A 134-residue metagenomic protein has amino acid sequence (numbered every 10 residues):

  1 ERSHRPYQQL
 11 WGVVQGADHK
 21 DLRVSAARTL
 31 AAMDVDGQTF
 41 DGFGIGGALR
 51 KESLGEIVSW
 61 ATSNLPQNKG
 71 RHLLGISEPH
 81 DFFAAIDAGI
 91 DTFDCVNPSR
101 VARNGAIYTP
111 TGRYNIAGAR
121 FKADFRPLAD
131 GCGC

Functional and structural regions predicted by a protein language model:
E1-S3: Acidic/glycine-rich phosphate/pyrophosphate-binding loops and surrounding catalytic core that coordinate Mg2+
R5-L128: Glycine-rich phosphate/ribose-binding loops and adjacent secondary-structure elements that form binding surfaces
A129-C134: C-terminal extensions of enzymes
